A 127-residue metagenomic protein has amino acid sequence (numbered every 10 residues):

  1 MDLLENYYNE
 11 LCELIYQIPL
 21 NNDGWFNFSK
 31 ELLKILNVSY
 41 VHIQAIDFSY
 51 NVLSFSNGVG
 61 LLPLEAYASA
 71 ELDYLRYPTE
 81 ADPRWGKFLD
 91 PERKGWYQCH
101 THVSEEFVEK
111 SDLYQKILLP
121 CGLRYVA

Functional and structural regions predicted by a protein language model:
M1-E5, N9-C12: Short, low-complexity N-terminal regulatory "tails/caps" that precede and couple sensory modules
E10-A127: Regulatory input/activation interfaces that engage signals or partners
